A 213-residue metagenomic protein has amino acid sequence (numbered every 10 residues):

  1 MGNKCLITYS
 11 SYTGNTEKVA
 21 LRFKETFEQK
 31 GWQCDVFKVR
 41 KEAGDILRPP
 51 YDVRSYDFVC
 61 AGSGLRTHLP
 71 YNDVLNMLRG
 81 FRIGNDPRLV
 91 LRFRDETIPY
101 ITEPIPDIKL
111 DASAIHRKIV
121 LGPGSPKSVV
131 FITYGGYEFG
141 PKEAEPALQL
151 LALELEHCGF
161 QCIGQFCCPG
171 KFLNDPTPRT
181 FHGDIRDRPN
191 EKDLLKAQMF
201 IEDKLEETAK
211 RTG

Functional and structural regions predicted by a protein language model:
N3-C5, N15-K18, T26-V39, S55-A61 (+1 more regions): FMN-binding flavodoxin-like domain, especially the glycine-rich phosphate-binding loop
S10-G14: Short polar catalytic/cofactor-binding loops
V39-D45: Short acidic loop-to-helix transition motifs that present clustered carboxylates
P50-R54: A short, aliphatic-rich alpha-helical micro-motif
